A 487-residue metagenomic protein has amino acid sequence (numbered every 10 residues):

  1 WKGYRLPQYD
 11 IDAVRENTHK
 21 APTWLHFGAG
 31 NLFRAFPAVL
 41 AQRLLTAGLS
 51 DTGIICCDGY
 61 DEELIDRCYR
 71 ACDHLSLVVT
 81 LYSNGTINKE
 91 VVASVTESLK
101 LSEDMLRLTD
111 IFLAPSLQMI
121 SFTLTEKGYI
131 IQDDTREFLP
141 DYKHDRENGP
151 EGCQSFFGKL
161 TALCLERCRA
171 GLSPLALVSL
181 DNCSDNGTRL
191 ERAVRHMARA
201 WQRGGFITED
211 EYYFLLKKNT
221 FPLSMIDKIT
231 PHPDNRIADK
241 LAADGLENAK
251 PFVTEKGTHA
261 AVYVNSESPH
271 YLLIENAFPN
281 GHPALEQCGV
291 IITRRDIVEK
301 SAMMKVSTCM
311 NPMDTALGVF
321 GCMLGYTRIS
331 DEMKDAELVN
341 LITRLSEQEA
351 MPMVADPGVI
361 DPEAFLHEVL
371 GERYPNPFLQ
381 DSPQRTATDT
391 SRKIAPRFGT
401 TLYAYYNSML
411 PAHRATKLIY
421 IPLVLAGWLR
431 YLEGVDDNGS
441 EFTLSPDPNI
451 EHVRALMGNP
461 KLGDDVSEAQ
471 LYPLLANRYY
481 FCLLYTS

Functional and structural regions predicted by a protein language model:
W1-F27, N31-S487: Substrate/ligand-engaging "lid" and interaction regions
